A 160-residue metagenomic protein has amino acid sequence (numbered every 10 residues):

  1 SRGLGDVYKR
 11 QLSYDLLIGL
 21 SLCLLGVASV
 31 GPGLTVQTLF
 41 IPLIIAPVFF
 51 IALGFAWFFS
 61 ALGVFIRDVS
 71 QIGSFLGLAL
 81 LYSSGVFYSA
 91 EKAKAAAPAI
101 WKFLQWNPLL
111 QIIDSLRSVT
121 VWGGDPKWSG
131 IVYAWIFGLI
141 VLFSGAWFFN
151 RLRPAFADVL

Functional and structural regions predicted by a protein language model:
S1-G5: Positively charged, low-complexity/disordered segments
D6-L76, G124-F149: Alpha-helical transmembrane segments and their short interhelical loops
D6-R10, L62, V69-I72, L76 (+2 more regions): Hydrophobic alpha-helical segments of integral membrane proteins, encompassing both true transmembrane helices
A79: Aromatic-lined glycan-binding groove of carbohydrate-active enzymes
Y82-V132: Short hydrophobic, aromatic-rich alpha-helical segments embedded in or entering the lipid bilayer of multi-pass
A90, F143, A155-A157: Amphipathic alpha-helical interaction segments
N150-L160: Short cytosolic juxtamembrane segments of multi-pass membrane proteins
